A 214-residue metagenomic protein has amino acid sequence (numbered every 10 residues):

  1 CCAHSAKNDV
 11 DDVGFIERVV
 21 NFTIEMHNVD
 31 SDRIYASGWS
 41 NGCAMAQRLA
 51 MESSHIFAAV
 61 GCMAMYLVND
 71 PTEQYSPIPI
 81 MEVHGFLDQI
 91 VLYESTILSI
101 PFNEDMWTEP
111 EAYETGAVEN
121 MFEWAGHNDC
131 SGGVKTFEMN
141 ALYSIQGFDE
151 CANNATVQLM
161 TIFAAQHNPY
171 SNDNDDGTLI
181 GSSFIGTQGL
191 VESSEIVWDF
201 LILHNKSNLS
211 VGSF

Functional and structural regions predicted by a protein language model:
C1-N41, M51, I56, S131: Gly/Ser-rich "nucleophile elbow"/oxyanion-hole loop immediately N-terminal to the catalytic nucleophile in hydrolases
N28-V29, S37, N41, E52-H55 (+2 more regions): Extracellular/periplasmic catalytic domains that process cell-envelope and extracellular macromolecules
A36-G38, M63, V83: Short beta-strand immediately N-terminal to the catalytic nucleophile in serine-hydrolase-like folds
M45-L49: Hydrolases whose catalytic domains are alpha/beta-hydrolase-1, hotdog thioesterase, or metallo-beta-lactamase-like
H55-L67, I78-P79: A conserved short beta-strand
E82-H84, D88: Short beta-strand/loop motif that positions the catalytic acidic residue of the alpha/beta-hydrolase fold
V83, A112-G116, A125-G212: C-terminal catalytic histidine-bearing segment of alpha/beta-hydrolase fold enzymes
D88-V91, H167-P169: Acidic catalytic loop of the alpha/beta-hydrolase fold
